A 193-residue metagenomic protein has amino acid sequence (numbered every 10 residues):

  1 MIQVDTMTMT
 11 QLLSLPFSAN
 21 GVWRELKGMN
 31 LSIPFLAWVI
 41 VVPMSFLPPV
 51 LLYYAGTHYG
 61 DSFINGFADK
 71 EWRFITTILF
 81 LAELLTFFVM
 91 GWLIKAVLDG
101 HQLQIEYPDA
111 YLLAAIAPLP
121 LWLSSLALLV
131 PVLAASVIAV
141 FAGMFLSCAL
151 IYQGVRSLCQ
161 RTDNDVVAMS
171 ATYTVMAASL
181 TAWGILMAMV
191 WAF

Functional and structural regions predicted by a protein language model:
I2-I105: Selected alpha-helical membrane-embedding segments in polytopic membrane proteins
M29, L36-A37, F63, F67 (+5 more regions): Flexible domain-boundary/linker segments
L47, L51, L123-P131, I185: Hydrophobic alpha-helical transmembrane segments that constitute the membrane-spanning cores of multi-pass membrane
Y54, H58, V130-A134, A188: Helix-loop junctions at the membrane-solvent interface of multi-pass transporters, primarily the C-terminal
Q102-L180: Hydrophobic alpha-helical transmembrane segments and adjacent short intramembrane/lumenal linkers of inner/organellar
L180-F193: Juxtamembrane boundary at the C-terminal end of a transmembrane helix
